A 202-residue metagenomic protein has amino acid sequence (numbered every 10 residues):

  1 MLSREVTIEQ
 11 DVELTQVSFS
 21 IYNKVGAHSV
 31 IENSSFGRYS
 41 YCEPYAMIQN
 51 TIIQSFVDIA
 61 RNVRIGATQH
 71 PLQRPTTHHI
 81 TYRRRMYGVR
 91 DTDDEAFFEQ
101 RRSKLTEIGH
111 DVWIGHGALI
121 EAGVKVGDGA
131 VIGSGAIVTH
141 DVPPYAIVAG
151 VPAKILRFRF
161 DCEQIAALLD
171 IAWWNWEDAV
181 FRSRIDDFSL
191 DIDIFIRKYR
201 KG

Functional and structural regions predicted by a protein language model:
L2-V124: Flexible, glycine/small-residue-enriched loop-and-beta-strand segment within the central core of proteins
E9, H78-I120, P152-G202: C-terminal segments of enzyme domains that contribute to small-molecule binding surfaces
Q69-P71, V142, F158-F160: Conserved catalytic-core motifs of eukaryotic protein kinase domains, centered on the activation segment
D111, G129, A146: Catalytic-loop signature of eukaryotic-like protein kinases
I114, H140, A149: HATPase_c (GHKL) ATP-binding subdomain of two-component histidine kinases
H116, S134, P144: Catalytic-loop Lys-Pro-X-Asn motif of eukaryotic-like protein kinases
G127, V131-I137: A generic "structured core" feature
P144, A149-P152: Acidic, glycine-centered active-site loop in nucleotide-sugar glycosyltransferases
